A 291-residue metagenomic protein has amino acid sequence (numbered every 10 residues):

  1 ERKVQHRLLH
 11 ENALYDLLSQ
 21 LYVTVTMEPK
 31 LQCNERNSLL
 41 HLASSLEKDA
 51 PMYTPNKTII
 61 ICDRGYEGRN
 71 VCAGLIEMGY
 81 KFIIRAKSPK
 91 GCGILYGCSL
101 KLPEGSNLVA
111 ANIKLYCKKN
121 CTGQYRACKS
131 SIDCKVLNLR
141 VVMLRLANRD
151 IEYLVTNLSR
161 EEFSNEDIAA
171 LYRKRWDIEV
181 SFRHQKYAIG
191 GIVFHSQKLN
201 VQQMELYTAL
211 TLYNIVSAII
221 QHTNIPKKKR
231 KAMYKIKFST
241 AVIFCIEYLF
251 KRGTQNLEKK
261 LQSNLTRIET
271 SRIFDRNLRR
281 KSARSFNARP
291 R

Functional and structural regions predicted by a protein language model:
K3-R291: Single, function-defining residue in the core of a domain
